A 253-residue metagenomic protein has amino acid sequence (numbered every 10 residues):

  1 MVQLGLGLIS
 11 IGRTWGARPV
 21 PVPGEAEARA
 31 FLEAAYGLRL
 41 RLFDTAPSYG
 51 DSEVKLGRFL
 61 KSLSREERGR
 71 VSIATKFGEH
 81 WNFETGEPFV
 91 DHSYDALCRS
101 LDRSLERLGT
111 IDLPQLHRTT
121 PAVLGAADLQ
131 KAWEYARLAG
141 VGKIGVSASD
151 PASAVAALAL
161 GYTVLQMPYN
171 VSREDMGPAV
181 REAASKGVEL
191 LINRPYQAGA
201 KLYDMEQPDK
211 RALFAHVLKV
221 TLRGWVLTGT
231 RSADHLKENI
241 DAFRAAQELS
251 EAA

Functional and structural regions predicted by a protein language model:
M1-S72: N-terminal binding-site loop/beta-alpha segment at the start of enzyme catalytic domains that lines or forms
L6, A35, F43, L56 (+8 more regions): Conserved, mostly hydrophobic/aromatic
G12-R18, H80-E87, G199-Y203: A short acidic, helix-capping loop that chelates divalent metal ions and anchors anionic groups
V20-A35, V90-R107, A148-A156, P208-H216: Short, acidic/polar
G37, R58-S72, L105-G109, R137-A139 (+2 more regions): Acidic (Asp/Glu)-rich catalytic clusters
G69-F83, P114: A short, structured active-site edge motif that brings together acidic residues
R103-L124: Active-site groove signature of glycoside hydrolases
H117-A253: Beta/alpha (TIM)-barrel catalytic core signal, keyed to glycine-rich beta->alpha loops juxtaposed to Asp/Glu that bind
